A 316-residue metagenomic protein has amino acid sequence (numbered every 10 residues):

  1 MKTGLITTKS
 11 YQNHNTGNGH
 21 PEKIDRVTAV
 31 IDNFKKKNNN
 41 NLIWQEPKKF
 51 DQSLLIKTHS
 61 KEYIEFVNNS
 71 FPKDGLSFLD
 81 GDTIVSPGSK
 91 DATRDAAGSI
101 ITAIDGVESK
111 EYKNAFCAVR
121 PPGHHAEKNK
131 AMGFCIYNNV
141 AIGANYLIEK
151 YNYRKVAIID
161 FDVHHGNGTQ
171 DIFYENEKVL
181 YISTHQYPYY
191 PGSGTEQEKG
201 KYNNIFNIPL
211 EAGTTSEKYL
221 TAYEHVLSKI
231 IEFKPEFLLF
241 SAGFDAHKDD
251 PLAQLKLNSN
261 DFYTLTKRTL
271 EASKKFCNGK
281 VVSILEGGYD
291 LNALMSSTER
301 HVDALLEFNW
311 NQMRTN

Functional and structural regions predicted by a protein language model:
M1-N316: HDAC/HDAC-like amidohydrolase catalytic core signature
